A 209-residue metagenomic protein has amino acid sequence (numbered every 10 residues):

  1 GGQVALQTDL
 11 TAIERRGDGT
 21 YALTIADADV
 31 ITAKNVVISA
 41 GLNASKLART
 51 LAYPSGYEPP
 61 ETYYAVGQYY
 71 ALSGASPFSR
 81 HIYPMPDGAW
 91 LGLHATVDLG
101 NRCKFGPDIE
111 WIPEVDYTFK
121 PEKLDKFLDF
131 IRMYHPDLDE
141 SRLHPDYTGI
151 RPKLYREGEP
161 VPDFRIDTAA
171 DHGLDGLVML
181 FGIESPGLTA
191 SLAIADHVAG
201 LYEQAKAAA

Functional and structural regions predicted by a protein language model:
G2-Q3, L177: Short, conserved active-site loop motifs that form the nucleotide-linked donor/cofactor pocket
Q3-A5, H144: General small-molecule cofactor/ligand-binding pocket signal
L6-Y21: A conserved short coil-to-beta-strand element within the FAD-binding core of flavoproteins
G17, V161-A209: C-terminal lid/capping helical subdomain adjacent to the catalytic/cofactor pocket in oxidative enzymes
D18-A22, G100-R102, D175-L177: A generic structural signal for beta-strand entry/edge sites
A26-A28: Glycine-centered tight beta-turn/hairpin loop motif at sheet-sheet or coil-to-beta transitions
V30-I31, N35, S39-G173: Active-site substrate-recognition segment that forms the wall of the catalytic cavity or substrate channel
